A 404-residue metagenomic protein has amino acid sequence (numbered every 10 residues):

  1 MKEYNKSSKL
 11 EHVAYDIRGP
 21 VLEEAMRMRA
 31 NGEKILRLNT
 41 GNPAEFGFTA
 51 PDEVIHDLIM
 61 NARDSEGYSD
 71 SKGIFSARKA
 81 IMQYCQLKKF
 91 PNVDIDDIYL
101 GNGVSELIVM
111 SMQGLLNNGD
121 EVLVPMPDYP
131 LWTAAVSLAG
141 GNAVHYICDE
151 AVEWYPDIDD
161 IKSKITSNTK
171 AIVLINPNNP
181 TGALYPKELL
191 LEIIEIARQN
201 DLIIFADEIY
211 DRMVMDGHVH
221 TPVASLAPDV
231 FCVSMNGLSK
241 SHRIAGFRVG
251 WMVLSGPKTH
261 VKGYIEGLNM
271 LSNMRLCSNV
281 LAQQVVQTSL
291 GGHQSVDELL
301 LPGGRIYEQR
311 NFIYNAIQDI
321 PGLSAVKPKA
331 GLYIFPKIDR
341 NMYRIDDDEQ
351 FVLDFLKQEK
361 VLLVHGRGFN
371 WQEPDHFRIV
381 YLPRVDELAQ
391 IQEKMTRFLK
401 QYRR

Functional and structural regions predicted by a protein language model:
K2-K6, E11-G103, M110, C277 (+2 more regions): N-terminal small-domain helix-loop-helix segment of the aminotransferase-like
N31, A139, Q199-N200, V230 (+2 more regions): Helix C-cap/helix->beta junction micro-motif
L87, K162-S163, R344-D346, D354-L363 (+1 more regions): PLP-dependent enzyme catalytic core of the Aspartate aminotransferase-like
G114-V136: Conserved PLP-anchoring active-site segment centered on the Schiff-base-forming lysine
L138-V144: A short helix-loop-beta submotif of the ANL/AMP-binding
V144, D149-H220: Active-site phosphate-binding strand-loop segment of PLP-dependent enzymes
S225-G304, Y314-N315, L399: Conserved core segment of the aminotransferase class I/II
Q287, G303-I317, A325-D339, E373: Conserved glycine-rich beta-strand-loop-beta hairpin in the small C-terminal domain of fold type I
